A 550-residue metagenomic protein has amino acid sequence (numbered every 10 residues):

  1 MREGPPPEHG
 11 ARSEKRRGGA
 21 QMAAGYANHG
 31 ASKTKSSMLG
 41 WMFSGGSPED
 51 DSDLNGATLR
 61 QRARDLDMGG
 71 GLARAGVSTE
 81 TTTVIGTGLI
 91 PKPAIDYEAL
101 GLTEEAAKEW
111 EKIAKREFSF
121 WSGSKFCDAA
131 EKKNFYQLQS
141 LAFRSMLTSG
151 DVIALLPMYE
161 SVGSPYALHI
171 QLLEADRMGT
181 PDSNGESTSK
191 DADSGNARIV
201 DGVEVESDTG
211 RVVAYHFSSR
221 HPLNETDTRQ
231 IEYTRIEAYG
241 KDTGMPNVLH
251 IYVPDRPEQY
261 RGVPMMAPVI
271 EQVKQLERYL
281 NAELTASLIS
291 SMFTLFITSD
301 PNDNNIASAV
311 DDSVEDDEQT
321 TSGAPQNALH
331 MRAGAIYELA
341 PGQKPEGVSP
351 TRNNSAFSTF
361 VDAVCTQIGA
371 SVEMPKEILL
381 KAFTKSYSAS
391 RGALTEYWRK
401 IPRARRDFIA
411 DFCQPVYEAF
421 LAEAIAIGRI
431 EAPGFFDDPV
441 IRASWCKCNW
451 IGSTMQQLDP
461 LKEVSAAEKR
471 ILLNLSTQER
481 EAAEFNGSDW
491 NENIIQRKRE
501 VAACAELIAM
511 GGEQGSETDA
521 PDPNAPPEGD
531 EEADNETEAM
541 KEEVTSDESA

Functional and structural regions predicted by a protein language model:
M1-R17, C365, G392-E396, D407-A550: C-terminal anchoring/interaction modules
M1-T103, S546-A550: N-terminal-proximal low-complexity accessory segments that begin disordered and transition into the first
D67-G101, E105, L138-M146, M266-E283 (+2 more regions): Short, Φ-rich (hydrophobic/aromatic) sequence segments
T83-H250, R470: Structured, mid-chain assembly/scaffold modules that mediate subunit interfaces within large macromolecular complexes
A130-K133, L156-Y159, L288-M292, L379-F383 (+3 more regions): Short coil/turn segments at secondary-structure boundaries
G210, I368, E481: Acidic/polar, glycine-anchored loop/turn motif associated with catalytic or activation segments that engage anionic
D242-S390, D522: Extended, charged amphipathic alpha-helical segments
